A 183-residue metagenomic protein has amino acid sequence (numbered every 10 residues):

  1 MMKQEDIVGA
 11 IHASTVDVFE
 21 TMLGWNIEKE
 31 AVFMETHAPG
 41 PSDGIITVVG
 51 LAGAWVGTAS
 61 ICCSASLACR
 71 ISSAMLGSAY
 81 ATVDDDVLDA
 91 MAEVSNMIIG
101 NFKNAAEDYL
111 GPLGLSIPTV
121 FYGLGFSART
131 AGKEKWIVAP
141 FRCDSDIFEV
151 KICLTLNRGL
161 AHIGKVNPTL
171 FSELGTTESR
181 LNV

Functional and structural regions predicted by a protein language model:
M1-V183: N-terminal auxiliary interaction/assembly segments of multi-subunit proteins
